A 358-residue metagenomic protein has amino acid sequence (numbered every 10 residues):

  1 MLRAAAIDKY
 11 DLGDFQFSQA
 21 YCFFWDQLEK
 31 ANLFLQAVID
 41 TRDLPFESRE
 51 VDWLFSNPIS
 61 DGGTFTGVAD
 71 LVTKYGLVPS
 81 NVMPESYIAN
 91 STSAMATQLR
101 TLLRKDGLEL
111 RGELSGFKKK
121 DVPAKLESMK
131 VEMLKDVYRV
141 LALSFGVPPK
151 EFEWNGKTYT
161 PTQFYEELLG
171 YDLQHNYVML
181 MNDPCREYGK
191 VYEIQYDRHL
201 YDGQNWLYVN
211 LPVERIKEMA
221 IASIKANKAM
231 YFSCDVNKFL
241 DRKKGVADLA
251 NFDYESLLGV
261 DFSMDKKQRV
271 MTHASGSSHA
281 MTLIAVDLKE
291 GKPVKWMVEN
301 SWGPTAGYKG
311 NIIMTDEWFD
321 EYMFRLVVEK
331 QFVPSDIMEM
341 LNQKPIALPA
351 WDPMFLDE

Functional and structural regions predicted by a protein language model:
M1, D26-L28, V236: Short glycine-rich, polar/acidic loop-and-turn segments at beta strand-coil junctions
M1-D8: Alpha-helical support elements that line or immediately flank enzyme active sites and cofactor-binding pockets
D8-L12, K289-K292: Secondary-structure transition/capping motifs at alpha-helix termini and the adjoining loop/turn into the next element
D14-F24, M297-E299: Beta-strand segments within the central parallel beta-sheet cores of soluble alpha/beta enzyme folds
F17, G67, G276-S278: Short, solvent-exposed loop/turn segments at the edges of secondary structure
Q19-F152: Papain-like cysteine protease catalytic cores
A124-E358: Active-site signature of cysteine proteases
